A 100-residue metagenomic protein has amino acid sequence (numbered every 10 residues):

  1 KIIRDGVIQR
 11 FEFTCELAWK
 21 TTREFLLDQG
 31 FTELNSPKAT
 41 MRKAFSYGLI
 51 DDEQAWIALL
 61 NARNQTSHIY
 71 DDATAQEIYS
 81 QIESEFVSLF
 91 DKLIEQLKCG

Functional and structural regions predicted by a protein language model:
K1-G100: Solvent-exposed interaction patches of small proteins and small membrane subunits
